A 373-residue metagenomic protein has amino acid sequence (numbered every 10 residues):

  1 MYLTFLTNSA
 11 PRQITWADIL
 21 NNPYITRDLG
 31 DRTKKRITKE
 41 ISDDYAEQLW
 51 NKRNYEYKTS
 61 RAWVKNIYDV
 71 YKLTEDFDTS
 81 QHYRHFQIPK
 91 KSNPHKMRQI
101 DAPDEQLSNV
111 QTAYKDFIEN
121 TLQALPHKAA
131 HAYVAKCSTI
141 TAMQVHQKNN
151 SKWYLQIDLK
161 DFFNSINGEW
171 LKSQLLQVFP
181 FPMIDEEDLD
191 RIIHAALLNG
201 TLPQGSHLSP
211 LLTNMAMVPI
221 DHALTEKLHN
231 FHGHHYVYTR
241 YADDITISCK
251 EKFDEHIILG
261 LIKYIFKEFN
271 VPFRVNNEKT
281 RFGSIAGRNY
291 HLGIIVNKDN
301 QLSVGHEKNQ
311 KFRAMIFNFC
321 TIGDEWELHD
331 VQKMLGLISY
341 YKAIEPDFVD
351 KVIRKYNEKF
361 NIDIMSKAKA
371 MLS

Functional and structural regions predicted by a protein language model:
M1-K91, H95-S206, P210-L211, M215-H229 (+1 more regions): Right-hand nucleic-acid polymerase module
F231-G233: Active-site-adjacent structural elements in folded domains
Y236-R240: Short beta-strand
D243-K250: Short beta-strand->loop micro-motif that forms the acidic, two-metal-ion catalytic signature in nucleotide-processing
